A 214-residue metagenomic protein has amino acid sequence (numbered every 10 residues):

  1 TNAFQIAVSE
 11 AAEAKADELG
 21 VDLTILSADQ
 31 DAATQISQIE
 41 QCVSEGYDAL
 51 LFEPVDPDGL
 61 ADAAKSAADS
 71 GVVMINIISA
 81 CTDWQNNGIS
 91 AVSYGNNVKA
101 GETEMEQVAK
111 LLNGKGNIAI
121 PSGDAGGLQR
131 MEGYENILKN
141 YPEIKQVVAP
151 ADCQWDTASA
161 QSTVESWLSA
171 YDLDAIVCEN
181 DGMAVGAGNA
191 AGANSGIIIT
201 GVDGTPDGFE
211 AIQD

Functional and structural regions predicted by a protein language model:
T1-D214: A residue-level marker of the well-folded mature domains of exported/periplasmic proteins
